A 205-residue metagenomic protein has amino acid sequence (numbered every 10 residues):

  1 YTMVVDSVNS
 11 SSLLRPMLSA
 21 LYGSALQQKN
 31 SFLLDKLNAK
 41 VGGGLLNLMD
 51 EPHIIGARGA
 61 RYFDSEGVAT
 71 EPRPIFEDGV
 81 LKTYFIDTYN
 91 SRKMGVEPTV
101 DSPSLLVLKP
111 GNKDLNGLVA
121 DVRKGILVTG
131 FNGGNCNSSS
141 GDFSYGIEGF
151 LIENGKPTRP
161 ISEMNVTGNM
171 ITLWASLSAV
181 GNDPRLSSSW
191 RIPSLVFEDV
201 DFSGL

Functional and structural regions predicted by a protein language model:
Y1-L33: Active-site pocket-lining segments that scaffold enzyme catalytic pockets across diverse folds
T2, A20-L21, L34-L205: Dual-mode signal for accessory low-complexity, basic/Gly-rich regions
